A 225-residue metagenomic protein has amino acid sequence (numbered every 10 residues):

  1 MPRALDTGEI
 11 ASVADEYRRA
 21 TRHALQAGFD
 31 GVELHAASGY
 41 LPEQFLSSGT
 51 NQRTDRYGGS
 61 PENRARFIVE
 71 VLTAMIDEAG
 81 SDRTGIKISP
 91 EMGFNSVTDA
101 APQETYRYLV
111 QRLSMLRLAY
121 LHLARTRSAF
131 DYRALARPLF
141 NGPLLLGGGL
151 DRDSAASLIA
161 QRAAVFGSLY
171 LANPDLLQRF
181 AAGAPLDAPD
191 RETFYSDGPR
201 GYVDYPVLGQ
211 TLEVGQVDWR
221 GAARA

Functional and structural regions predicted by a protein language model:
M1-A225: Flavin-dependent oxidoreductase catalytic cores
